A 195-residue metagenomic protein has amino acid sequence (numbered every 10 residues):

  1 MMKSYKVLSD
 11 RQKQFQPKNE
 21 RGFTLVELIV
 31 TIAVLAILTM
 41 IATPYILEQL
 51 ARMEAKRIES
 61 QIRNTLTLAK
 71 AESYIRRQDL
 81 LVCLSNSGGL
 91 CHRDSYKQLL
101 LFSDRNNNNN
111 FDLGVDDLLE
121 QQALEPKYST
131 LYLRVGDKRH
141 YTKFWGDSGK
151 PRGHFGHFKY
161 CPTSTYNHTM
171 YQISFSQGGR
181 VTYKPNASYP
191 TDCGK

Functional and structural regions predicted by a protein language model:
M2-F15, I41-R63, T67, A71 (+3 more regions): N-terminal helix-rich module
I29-Y45: Alpha-helical hydrophobic helix detector
